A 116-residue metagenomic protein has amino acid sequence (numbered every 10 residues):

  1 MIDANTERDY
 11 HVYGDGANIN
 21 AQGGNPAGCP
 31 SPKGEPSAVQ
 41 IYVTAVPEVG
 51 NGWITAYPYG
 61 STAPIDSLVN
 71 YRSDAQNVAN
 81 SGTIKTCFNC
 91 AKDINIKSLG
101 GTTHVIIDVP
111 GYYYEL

Functional and structural regions predicted by a protein language model:
M1-L116: Short edge beta-strands and adjacent beta->alpha junctions
